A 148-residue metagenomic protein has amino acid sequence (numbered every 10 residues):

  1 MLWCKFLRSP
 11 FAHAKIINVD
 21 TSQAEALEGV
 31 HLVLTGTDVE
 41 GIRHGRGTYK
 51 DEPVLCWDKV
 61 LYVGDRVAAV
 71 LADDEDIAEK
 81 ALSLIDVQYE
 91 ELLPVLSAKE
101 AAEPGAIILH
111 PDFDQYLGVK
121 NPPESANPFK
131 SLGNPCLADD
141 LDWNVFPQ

Functional and structural regions predicted by a protein language model:
M1-D140, F146-Q148: Flexible, low-hydrophobicity surface segments
